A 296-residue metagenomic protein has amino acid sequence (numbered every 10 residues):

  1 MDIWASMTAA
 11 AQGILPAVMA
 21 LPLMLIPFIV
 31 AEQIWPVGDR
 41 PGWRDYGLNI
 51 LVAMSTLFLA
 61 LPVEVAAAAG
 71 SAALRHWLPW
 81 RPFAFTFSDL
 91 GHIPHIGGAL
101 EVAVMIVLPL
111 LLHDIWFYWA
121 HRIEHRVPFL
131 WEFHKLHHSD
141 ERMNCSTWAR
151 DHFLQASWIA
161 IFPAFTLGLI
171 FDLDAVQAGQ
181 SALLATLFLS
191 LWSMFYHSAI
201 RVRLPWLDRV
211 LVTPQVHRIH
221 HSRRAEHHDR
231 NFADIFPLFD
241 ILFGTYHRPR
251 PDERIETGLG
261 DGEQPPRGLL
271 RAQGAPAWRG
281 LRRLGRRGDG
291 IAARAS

Functional and structural regions predicted by a protein language model:
M1-I14: Short, strongly hydrophobic alpha-helical membrane anchors
A5, V52, A68, P237-G244 (+1 more regions): Short hydrophobic helices that act as membrane-entry/anchoring signals
A11-V18, R294-A295: Copper-binding active sites and cupredoxin-like electron-transfer domains, recognizing His/Cys-rich ligand loops
P16-S88, E101-F117: Specific transmembrane helices
P36, P214, P276-G280: Proline-rich low-complexity regions
M54-A66, L78-F83, P94-E256: Membrane-embedded catalytic scaffold of the fatty acid hydroxylase/desaturase
R254-S296: A membrane-cytosol interface segment of integral membrane proteins
